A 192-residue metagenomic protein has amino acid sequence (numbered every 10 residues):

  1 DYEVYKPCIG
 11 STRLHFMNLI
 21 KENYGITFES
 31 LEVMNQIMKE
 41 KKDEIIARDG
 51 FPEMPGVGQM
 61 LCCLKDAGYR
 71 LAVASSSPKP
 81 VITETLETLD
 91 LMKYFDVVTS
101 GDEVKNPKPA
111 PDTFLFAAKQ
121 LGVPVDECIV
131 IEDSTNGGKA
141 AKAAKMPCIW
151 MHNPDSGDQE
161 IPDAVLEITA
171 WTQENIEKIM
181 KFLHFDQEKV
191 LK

Functional and structural regions predicted by a protein language model:
D1-G25, S30: Alpha-helical substrate-recognition element adjacent to the catalytic core
S11-T12, I37, P52-G56, S77 (+3 more regions): Short beta->alpha linker loops
R13-N18, K39, K79, T83: An amphipathic alpha-helix signature
I20-Q59, A67: Metal-dependent phosphoesterase signature
C62-K65, P78-K192: Asp-based, Mg2+/Mn2+-dependent phosphohydrolase catalytic module
